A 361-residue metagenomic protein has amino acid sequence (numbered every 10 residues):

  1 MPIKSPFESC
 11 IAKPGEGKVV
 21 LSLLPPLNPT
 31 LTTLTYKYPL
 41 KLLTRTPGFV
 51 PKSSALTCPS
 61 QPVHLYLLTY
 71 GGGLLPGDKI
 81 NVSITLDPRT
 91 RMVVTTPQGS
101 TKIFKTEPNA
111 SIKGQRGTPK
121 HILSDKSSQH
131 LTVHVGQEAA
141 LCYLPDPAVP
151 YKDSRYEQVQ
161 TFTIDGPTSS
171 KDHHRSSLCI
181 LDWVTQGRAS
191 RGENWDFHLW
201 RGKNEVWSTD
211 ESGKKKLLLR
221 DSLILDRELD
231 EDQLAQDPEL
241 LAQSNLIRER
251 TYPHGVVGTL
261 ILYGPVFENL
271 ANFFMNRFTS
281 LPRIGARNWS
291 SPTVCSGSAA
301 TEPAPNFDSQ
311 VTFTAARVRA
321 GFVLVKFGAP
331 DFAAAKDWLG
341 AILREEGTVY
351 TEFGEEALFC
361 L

Functional and structural regions predicted by a protein language model:
M1-A148: N-terminal, charged/glycine-rich beta-strand/loop interface patches
P14-K18, P62, K79-N81, S128-H130 (+6 more regions): Broad gene-expression machinery/nucleic-acid interaction feature
V20, Y66, S83-T85, T132-H134 (+5 more regions): Residue-level recognition of well-ordered beta-strand positions that form the cores of beta-sheet-rich folds across
L23-P25, L86-P88, S100, Q137 (+6 more regions): Beta-strand elements of well-folded, non-transmembrane domains
K41-T44, F104-P108, D153-R155, S190-E193 (+2 more regions): A short, polar/proline- and glycine-enriched secondary-structure boundary/capping micro-motif
N109-S124, S170-D172, N288-A304: Intrinsically disordered, low-complexity domain-flanking/linker segments in eukaryotic proteins, enriched
I122, S127-W207: Internal, conserved structured core segments that host functional sites
D182-L361: A structural signal for small-residue-enriched, beta-sheet-centric alpha/beta enzyme cores and oligomeric scaffold folds
